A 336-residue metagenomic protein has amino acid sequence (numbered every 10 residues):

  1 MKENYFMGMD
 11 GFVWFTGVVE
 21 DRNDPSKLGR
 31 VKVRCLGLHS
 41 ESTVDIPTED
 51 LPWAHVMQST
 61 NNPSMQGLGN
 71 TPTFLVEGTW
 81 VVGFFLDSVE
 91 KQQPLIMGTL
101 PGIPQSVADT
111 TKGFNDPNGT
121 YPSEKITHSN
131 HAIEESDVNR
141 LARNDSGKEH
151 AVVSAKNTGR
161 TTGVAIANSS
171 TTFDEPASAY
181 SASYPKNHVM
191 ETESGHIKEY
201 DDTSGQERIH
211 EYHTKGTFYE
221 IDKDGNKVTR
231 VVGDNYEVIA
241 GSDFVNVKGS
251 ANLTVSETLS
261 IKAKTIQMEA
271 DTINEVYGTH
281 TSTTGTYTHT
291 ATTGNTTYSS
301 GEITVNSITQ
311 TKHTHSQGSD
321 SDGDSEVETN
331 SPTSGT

Functional and structural regions predicted by a protein language model:
M1-T336: Amphipathic alpha-helical and helix-coil boundary elements used as assembly and membrane-proximal scaffolds
